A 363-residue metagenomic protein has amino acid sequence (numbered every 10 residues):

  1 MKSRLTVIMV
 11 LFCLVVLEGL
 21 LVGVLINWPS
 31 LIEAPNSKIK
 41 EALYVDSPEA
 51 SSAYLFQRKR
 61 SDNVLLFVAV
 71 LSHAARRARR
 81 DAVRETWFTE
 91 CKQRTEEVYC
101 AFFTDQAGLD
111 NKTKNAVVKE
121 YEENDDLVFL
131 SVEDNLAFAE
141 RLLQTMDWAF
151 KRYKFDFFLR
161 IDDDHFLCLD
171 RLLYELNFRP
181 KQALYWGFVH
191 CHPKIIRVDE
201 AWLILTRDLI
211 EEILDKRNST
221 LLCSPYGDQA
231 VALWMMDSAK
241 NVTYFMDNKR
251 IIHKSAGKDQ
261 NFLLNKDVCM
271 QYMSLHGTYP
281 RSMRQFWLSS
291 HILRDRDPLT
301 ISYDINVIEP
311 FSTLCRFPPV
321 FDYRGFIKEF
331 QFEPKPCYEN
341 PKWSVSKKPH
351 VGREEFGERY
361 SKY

Functional and structural regions predicted by a protein language model:
M1-Y363: Secretory-pathway lumenal glyco-enzymes, predominantly type II signal-anchor Golgi glycosyltransferases
